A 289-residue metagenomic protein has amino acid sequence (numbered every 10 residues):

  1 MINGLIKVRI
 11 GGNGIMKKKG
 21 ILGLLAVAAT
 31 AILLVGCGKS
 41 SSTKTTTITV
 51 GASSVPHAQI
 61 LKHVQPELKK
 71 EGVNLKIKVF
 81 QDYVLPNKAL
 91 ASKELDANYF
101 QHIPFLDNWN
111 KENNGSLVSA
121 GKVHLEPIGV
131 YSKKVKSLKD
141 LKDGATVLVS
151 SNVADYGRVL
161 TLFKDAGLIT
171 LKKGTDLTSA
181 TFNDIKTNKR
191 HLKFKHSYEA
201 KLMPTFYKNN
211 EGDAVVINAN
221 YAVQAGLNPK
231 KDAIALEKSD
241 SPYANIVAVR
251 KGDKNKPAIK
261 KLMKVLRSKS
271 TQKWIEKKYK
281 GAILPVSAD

Functional and structural regions predicted by a protein language model:
M16-S40: Sec-dependent N-terminal signal peptides of Gram-positive bacterial secreted proteins and lipoproteins
K44-V55, V73-V79, T146-V147: Short, well-ordered beta-strand elements
S54-K78, L85, A89: Short, polar/charged alpha-helical segment
V55, D82-Y83, K93, A97-D107 (+3 more regions): Beta->alpha turn/N-cap motifs
K78-K88, T175-T205: Short helix-initiation/N-cap motifs at beta->coil->alpha
A120-I169, Q272: A conserved helix-loop-strand patch within extracytoplasmic ligand-binding domains of the periplasmic binding
K122-S132, V223-K269, L284-D289: Periplasmic-binding protein-like
G157-K164, L266-V286: Periplasmic-binding protein-like
